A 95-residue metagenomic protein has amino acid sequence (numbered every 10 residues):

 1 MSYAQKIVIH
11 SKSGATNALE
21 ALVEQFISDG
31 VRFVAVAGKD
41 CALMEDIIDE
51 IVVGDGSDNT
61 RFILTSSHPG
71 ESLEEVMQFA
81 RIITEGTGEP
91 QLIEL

Functional and structural regions predicted by a protein language model:
M1-L95: ATP-dependent carboxylate-amine ligase
